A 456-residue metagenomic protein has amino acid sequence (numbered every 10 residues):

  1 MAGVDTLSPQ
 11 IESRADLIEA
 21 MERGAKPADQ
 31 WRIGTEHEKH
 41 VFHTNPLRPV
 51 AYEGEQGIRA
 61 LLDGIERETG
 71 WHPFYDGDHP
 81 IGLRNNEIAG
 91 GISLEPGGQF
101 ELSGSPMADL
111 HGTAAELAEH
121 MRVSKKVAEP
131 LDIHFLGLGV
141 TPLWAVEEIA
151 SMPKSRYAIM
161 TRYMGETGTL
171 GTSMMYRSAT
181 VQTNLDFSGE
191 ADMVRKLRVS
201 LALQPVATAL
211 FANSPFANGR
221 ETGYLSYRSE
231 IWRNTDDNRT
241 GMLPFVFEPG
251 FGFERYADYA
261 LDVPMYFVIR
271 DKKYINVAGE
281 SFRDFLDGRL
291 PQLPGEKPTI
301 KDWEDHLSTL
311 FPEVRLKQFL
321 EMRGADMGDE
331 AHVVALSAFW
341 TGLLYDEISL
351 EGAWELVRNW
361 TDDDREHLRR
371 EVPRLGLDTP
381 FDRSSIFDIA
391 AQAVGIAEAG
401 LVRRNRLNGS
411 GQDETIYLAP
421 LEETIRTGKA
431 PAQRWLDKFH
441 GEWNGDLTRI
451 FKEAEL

Functional and structural regions predicted by a protein language model:
M1-T169, R177, A212, H332 (+8 more regions): Terminal catalytic/cofactor-binding subdomain
P27, D109-G112, E116, N184-S188 (+4 more regions): Conserved aromatic-histidine-acidic binding/catalytic patches
H40, E101, Q182-D186, E321-R323: Structured core elements
F42-T44, S105, D186-S188, A325 (+1 more regions): Solvent-exposed residues in well-ordered beta-strands and their adjoining turns, especially edge/terminal strands
E129-P130, H134-R315: Loop-rich catalytic cores of soluble enzymes, especially ATP-dependent carboxylate-amine ligases and other
F245-I269, S384-E414: An exposure/low-complexity boundary signal
E280-D364: Long, well-ordered mid-to-C-terminal structural blocks that present hydrophobic/aromatic surfaces
